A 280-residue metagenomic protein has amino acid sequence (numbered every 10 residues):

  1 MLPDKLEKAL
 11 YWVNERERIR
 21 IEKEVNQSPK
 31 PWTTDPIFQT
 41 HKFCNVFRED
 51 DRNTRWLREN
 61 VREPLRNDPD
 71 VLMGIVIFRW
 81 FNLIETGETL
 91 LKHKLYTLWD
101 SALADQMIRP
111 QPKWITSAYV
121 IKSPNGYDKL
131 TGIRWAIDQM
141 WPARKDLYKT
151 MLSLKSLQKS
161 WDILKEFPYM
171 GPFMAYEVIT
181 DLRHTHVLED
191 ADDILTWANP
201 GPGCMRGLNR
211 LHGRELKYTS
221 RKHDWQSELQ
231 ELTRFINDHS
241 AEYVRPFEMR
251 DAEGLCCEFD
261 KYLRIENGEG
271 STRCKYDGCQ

Functional and structural regions predicted by a protein language model:
M1-R58, R134, Q139-K159, Y176-Q280: C-terminal accessory module of base-excision DNA glycosylases/AP lyases that mediates lesion recognition and DNA
M1-Y127: Structure-specific DNA junction-binding interface
P64-N67, F167, L195-W197: A general structural signal for short secondary-structure junctions and capping/turn motifs
I75-L83, F167, L182-R183, L208-H212: Generic structural signal for hydrophobic core residues of well-folded globular domains
A104, I108-S153, L157: Hydrophobic, aromatic-lined core segments that form the binding pocket/scaffold for planar heteroaromatic ligands
I163-K165: Cytochrome P450 C-terminal beta-domain/meander region
